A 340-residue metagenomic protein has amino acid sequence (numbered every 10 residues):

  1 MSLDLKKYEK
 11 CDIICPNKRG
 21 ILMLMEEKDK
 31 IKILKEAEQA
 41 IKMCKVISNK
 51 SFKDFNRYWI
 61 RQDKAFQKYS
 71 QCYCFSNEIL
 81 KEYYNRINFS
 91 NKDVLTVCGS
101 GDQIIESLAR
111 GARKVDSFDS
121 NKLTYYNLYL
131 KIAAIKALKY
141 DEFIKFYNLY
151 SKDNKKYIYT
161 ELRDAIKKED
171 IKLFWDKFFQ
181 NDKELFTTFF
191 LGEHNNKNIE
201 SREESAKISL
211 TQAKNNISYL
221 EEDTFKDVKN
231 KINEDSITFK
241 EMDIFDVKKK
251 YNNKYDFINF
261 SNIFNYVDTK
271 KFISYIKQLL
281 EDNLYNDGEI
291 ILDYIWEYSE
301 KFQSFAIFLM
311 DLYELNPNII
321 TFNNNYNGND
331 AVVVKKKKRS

Functional and structural regions predicted by a protein language model:
I14-D54, S120-N233: Class I S-adenosyl-L-methionine-dependent methyltransferase module
S70-N91: Conserved alpha-helix/loop element of class I SAM-dependent methyltransferases that forms part of the SAM/SAH-binding
K92-G99: Conserved class I S-adenosyl-L-methionine
V247-N259: A short acidic, Gly/Pro-enriched loop at the edge of an enzyme's catalytic core that lines a small-molecule cofactor
D256-K270: A short SAM/SAH-binding and catalytic strip from SAM-dependent methyltransferases
I273-N286: A short glycine-rich, Lys/Arg-flanked "PGG" loop and its adjoining helix->strand segment in the class I
D287-E297: Conserved beta-strand signature within the Rossmann-like core of class I S-adenosyl-L-methionine
E314, N318-S340: Core SAM-dependent methyltransferase catalytic element
